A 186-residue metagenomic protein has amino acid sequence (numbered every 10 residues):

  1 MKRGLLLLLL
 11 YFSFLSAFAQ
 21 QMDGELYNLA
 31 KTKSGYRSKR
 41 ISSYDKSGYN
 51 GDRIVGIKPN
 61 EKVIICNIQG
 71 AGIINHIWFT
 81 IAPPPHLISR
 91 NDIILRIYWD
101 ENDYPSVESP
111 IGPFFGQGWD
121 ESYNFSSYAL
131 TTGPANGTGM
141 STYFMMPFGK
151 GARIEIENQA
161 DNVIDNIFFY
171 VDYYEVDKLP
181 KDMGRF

Functional and structural regions predicted by a protein language model:
M1-Q21: Bacterial Sec-dependent N-terminal signal peptides
Q20-F186: Beta-strand-centric surfaces of beta-sandwich/beta-rich domains
